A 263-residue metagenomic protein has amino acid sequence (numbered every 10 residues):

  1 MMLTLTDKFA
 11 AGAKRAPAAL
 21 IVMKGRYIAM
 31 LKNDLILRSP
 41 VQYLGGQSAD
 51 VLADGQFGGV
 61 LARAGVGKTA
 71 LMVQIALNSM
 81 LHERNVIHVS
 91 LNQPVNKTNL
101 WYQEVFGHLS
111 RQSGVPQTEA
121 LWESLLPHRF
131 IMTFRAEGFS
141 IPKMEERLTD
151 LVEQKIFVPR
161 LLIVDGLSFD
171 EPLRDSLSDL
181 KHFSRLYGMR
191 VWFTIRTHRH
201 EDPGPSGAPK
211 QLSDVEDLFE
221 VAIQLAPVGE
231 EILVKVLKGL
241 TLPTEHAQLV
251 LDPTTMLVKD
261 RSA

Functional and structural regions predicted by a protein language model:
S39-V51: Pre-Walker A adenine-sensing motif
A53-G58: Pre-Walker A (Motif I) flank of P-loop NTPase domains
R63: P-loop (Walker A) phosphate-binding loop of NTP-binding proteins
K68: Conserved lysine of the Walker
L71-R129: Conserved P-loop
F130-L186: Phosphate-binding/switch loop-helix module in NTP-utilizing enzymes
D165, R190-R199: Structural recognition of the conserved hydrophobic beta-strand(s) that form the central parallel beta-sheet of P-loop
R196-A263: Phosphate-binding/switch region of NTP-binding enzymes
